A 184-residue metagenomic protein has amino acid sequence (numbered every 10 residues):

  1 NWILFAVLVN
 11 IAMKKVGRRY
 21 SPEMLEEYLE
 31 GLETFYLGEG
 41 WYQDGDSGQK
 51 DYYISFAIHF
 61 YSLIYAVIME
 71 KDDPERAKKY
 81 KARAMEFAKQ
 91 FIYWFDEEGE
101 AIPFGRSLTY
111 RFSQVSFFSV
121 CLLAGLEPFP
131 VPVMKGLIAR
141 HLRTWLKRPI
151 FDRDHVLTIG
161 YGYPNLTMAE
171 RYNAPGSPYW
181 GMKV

Functional and structural regions predicted by a protein language model:
N1-V120: Aromatic-lined, polymer-binding surfaces characteristic of secreted/periplasmic polysaccharide-degrading enzymes
A124-V184: Extended polysaccharide-engagement surfaces of secreted carbohydrate-active enzymes
